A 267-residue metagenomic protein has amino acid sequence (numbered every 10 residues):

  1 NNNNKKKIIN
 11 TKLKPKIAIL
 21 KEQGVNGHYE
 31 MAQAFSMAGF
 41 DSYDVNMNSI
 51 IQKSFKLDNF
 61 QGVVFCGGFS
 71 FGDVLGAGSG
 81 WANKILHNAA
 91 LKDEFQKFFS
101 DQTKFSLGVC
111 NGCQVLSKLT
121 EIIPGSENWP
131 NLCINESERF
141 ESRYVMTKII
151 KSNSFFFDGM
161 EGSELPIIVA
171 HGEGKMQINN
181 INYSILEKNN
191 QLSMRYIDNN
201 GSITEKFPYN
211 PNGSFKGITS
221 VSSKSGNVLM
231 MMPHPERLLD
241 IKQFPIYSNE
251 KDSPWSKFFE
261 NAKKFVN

Functional and structural regions predicted by a protein language model:
N1-V109, C113-G125, C133-S142, K148 (+5 more regions): N-terminal beta1-alpha1 cap of cysteine-dependent amidohydrolase-like domains
I149-N267: C-terminal and late-domain segments of enzyme folds
